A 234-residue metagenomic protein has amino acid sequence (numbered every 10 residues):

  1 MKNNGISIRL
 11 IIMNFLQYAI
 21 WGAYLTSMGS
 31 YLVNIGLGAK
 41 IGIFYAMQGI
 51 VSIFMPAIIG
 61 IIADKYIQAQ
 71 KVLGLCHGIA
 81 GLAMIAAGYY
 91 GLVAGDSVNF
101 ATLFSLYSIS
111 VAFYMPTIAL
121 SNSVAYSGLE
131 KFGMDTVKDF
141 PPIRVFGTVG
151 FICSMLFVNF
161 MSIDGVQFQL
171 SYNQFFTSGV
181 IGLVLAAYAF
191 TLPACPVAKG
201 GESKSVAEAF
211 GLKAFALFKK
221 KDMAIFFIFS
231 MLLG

Functional and structural regions predicted by a protein language model:
M1-I53, D222-S230, G234: Helix-loop boundary and gating motifs at the non-cytosolic
M1-N4, L192-F229: Juxtamembrane intracellular "pre-TM" segments in multi-pass secondary transporters
F15, A83, D96-L120, M231-L232: Hydrophobic core of transmembrane alpha-helices in multi-pass small-molecule transporters, especially MFS/SLC-type
F54-Q68, S162-I163: Helix-to-loop junctions at the C-terminal end of transmembrane segments in multipass secondary transporters
D64-G78: Cytoplasmic membrane-interface "Motif A"-like loop-to-helix N-cap segments of 12-TM Major Facilitator Superfamily
G78-S97: C-terminal ends and interior cores of transmembrane alpha-helices in multi-pass membrane transporters/permeases
L106-F146: Cytoplasmic helix-loop-helix junction between adjacent transmembrane helices in 12-TM secondary transporters
Y172-T191: Symmetry-related core transmembrane helices of the 12-TM Major Facilitator Superfamily/SLC fold
